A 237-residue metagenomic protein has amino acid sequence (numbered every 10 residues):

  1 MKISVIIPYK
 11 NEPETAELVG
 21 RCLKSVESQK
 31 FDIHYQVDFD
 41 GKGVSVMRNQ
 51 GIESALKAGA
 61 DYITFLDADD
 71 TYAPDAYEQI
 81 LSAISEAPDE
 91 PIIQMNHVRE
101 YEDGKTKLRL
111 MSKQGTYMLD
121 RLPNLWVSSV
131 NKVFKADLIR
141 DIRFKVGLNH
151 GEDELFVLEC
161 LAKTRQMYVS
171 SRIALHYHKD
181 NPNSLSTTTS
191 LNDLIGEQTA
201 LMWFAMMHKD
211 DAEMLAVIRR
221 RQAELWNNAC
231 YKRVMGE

Functional and structural regions predicted by a protein language model:
K2-I6, S25, L155: Cell-envelope/extracellular polymer assembly enzymes that use nucleotide-activated donors
I7-R21, F39-K42: Active-site beta-to-alpha loop of glycosyltransferases that engages the nucleotide-sugar donor
L18-I33: Short, acidic, metal-binding catalytic loop of nucleotide-sugar glycosyltransferases
G41-A58: Glycine-rich, basic loop-to-helix element that forms the pyrophosphate-binding segment of sugar-nucleotide handling
A60-T71: Short beta-strand-to-loop acidic/aromatic patch adjacent to the donor-nucleotide binding site
A76-R143, T188-T189: Flexible acidic/His/Gly-enriched loops in nucleotide-sugar-dependent glycosyltransferase catalytic domains
M118-L191: Conserved nucleotide-sugar donor-binding catalytic segment
L175-D180, T187-E213, R233-E237: Catalytic core of nucleotide-sugar-dependent glycosyltransferases
